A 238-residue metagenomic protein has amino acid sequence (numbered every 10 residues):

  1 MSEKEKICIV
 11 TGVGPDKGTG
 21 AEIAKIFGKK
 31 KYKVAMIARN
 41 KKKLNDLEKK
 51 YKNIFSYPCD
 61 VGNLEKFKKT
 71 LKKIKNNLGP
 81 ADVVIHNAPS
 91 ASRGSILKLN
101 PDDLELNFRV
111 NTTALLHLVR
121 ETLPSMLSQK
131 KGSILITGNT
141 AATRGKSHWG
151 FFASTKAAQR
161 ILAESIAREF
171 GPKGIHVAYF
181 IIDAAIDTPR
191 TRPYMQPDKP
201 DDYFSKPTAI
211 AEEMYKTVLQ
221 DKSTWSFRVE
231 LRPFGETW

Functional and structural regions predicted by a protein language model:
S2-V34: Canonical Rossmann dinucleotide-binding motif of NAD(H)/NADP(H)-dependent dehydrogenases/reductases, specifically
G12-G14, S133-A158, E164, R168-G171: Catalytic loop of short-chain dehydrogenase/reductase
P58-K69, P101: The beta1-alpha1 cofactor-binding region of Rossmann-like NAD(H)/NADP(H)-dependent oxidoreductases
N87-R93: Conserved NAD(P)H cofactor-binding loop of Rossmann-fold oxidoreductase domains
S95-I96, N100-E105: Substrate-binding pocket helix/loop in short-chain dehydrogenase/reductase
V119-R120, E164: A short, exposed helix-loop element centered on a Lys and neighboring polar residues
P172-I175, Y179-I181, Q196-W238: C-terminal helical subdomain
